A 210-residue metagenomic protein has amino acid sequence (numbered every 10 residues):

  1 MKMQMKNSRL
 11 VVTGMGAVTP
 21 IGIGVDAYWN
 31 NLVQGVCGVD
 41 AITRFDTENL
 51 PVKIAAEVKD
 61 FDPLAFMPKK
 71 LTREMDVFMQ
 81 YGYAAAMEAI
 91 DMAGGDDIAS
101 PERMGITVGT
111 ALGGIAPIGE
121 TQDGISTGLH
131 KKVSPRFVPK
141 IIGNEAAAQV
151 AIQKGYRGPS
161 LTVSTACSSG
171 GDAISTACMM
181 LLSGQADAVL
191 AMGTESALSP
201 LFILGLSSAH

Functional and structural regions predicted by a protein language model:
M1-G158, M179-L182, L198, L204 (+1 more regions): Conserved "HGTGT" condensation-loop signature of ketosynthase/thiolase-family condensing enzymes that catalyze
P159-T165: Short loop-beta-helix segment that forms the pyridoxal 5′-phosphate
G170: Short conserved active-site loop signatures built around small residues
A173: Active-site histidine-anchored catalytic micro-motif
T176: Internal active-site segments that recognize and position negatively charged phosphoryl groups and nucleotide moieties
A186-D187: Short, high-confidence coil segments that cap the C-terminus of an alpha-helix and link into the following beta-strand
E195: Catalytic metal-binding/acid-base residues of hydrolase active sites
